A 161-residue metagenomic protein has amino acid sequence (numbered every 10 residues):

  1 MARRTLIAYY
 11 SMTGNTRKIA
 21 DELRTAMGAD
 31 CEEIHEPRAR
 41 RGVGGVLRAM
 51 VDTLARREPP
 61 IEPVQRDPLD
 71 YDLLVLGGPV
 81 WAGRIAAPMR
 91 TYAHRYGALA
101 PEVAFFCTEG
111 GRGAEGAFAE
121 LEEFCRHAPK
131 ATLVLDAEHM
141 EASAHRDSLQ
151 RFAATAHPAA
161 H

Functional and structural regions predicted by a protein language model:
M1-L76, G83-R90, H94, D147-H161: N-terminal beta1-alpha1-beta2 submodule of the flavodoxin-like/Rossmannoid cofactor-binding fold
A2-R4, D72, L99-A104, A131: Short, surface-exposed connector motifs at secondary-structure boundaries
C31, L99-A100, A128-P129, A137-M140 (+1 more regions): Short, intrinsically disordered/low-complexity patches at protein termini and at juxtamembrane boundaries
H35-P37, W81, F106, L135: Residue-level "edge-of-site" marker
P68, H94-P101, E123-H127: Short, conserved loop/helix-junction motifs that constitute active-site signature segments in enzyme catalytic cores
L76-G77, F105: Redox-cofactor binding/interface segments in oxidoreductases and associated redox assembly factors
P79-A82, G110: Short glycine-rich anion-binding loops that position phosphate/pyrophosphate groups of nucleotides and phosphorylated
A104-A144: Short, glycine-/small-residue-rich phosphate/pyrophosphate-handling segment
